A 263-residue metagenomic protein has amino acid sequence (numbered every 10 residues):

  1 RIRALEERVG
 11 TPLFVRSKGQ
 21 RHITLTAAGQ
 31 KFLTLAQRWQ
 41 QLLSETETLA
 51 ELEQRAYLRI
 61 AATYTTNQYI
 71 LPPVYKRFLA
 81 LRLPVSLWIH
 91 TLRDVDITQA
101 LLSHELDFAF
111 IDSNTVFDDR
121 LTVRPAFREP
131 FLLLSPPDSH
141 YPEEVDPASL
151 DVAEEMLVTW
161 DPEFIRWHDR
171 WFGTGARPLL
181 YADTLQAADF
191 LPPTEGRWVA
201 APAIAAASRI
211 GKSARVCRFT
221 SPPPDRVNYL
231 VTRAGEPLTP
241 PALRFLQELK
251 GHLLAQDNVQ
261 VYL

Functional and structural regions predicted by a protein language model:
E6-L25: A short LG(V/I)-centered, amphipathic sequence patch enriched for acidic residue(s) preceding the LG motif
R8-V9, F32-E53: Alpha-helical linker/hinge and terminal dimerization helices associated with HTH transcriptional regulators
R55-F117: Central regulatory/effector-binding core of bacterial HTH transcription factors
Y57-A61, A109, M156, V199 (+1 more regions): Short, well-ordered beta-strand segments
R93-I97, L102-E105, D112, E163-C217: Hydrophobic hinge/microswitch elements
T122-S135, A148-V152, F219-V227: Short Pro/Gly-enriched coil loops immediately N-terminal to beta-strands
Y141, V145-G175, L238-L246, Q256: Secondary-structure junction motif
R166, A203-R215, S221-L263: C-terminal effector-binding regulatory domain of bacterial HTH transcription factors
